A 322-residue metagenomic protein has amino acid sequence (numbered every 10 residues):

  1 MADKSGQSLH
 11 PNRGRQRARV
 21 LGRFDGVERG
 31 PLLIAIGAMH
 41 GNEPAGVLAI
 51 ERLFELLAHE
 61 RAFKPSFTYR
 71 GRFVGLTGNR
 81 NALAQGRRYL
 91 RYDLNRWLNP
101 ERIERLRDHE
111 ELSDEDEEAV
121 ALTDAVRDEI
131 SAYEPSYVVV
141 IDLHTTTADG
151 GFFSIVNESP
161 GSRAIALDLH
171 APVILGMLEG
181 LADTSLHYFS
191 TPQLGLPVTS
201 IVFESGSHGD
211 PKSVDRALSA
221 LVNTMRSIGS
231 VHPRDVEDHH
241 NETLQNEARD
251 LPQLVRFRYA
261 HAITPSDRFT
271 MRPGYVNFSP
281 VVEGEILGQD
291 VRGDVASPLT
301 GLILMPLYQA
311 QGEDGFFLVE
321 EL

Functional and structural regions predicted by a protein language model:
M1-L322: Structured catalytic-domain cores with a bias toward divalent-metal coordination
